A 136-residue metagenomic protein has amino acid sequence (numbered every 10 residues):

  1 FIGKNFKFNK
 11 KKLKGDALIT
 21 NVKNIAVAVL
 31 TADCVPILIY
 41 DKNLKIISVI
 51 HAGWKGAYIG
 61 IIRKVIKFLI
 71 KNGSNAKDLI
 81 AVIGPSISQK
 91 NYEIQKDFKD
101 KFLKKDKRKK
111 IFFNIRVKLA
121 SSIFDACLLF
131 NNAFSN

Functional and structural regions predicted by a protein language model:
F1-N136: Active-site microenvironment for binding and transforming phosphate-containing groups
